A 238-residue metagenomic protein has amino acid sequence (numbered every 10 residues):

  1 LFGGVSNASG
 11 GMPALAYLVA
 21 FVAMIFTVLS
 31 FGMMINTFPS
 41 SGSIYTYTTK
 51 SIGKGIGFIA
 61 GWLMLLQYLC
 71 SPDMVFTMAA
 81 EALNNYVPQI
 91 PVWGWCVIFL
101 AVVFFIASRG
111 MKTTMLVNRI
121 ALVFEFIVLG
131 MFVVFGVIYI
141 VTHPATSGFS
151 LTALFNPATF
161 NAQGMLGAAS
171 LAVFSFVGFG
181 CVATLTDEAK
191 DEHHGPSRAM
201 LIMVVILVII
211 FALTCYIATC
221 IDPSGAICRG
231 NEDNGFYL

Functional and structural regions predicted by a protein language model:
L1, V19, Y139, L154-I221: Hydrophobic, membrane-embedded alpha-helices of multi-pass small-molecule transporters
G4-A8, A16, I25-L100, F104-S108 (+1 more regions): Hydrophobic transmembrane alpha-helices that form the core helical bundles of multi-pass secondary transporters
A14-L18, G55-L65, W93-V97, L116-F126 (+2 more regions): Alpha-helical transmembrane segments of integral membrane proteins
L18-I25, W62-L65, L69-F76, V97 (+4 more regions): Hydrophobic alpha-helical transmembrane segments of multipass integral membrane proteins
N36, S43-K50, N85, L116-R119 (+1 more regions): Short amphipathic alpha-helical coupling elements at transmembrane boundaries
T46-Y47, G53, N84-N85, A199-L238: TM-loop-TM module centered on a large, flexible mid-protein loop between adjacent transmembrane helices in multi-pass
A80, V92-F149, A199-I206: Membrane-interface loop-to-helix entry segments
H143-A168, D222-L238: Loop-to-helix junctions at membrane interfaces in multi-pass transport proteins
